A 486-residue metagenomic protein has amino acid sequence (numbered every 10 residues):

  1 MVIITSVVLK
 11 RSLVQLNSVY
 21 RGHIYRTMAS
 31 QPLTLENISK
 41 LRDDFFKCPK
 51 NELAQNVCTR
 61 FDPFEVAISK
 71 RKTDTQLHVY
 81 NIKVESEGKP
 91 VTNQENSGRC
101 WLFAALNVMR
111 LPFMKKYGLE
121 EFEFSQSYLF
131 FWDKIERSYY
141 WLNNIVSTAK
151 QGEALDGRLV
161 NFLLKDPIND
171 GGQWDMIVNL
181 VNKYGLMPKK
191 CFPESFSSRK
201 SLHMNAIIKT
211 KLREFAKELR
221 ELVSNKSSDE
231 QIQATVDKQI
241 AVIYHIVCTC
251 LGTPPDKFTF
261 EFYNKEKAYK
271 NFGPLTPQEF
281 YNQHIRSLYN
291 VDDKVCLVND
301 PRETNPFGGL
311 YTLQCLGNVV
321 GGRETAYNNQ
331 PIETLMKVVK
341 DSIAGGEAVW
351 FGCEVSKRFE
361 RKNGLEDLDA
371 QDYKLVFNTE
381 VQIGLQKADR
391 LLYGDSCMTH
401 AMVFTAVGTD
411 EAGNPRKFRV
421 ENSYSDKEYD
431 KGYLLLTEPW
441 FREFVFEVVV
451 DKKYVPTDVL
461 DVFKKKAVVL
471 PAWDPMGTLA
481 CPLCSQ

Functional and structural regions predicted by a protein language model:
T5-R26: N-terminal mitochondrial targeting presequence
Q31-E87: N-terminal regions that are enriched for targeting/export leaders and immediately downstream pro/stem segments
V79-Q278, N282-L310, Q314-V349, E428-D430: Active-site nucleophile-adjacent alpha helix/oxyanion-hole segment immediately C-terminal to the catalytic cysteine
C100, V181, L392, C397-S425: Catalytic nucleophile-His microenvironment captured as a short glycine-rich beta-strand/loop that brackets
Y128, V349-G352, V403, R419: Structural recognition of the beta-strand scaffold that forms the well-ordered cores of secreted hydrolase catalytic
E324-T399: Long, positively charged binding patches that form subdomain-scale interaction surfaces for polyanionic ligands
T325, L335-D341, D389-G394, V403-D410 (+4 more regions): Generic recognition of flexible, low-complexity loop/linker segments
D410-Q486: Conserved catalytic-core surface of thiol
